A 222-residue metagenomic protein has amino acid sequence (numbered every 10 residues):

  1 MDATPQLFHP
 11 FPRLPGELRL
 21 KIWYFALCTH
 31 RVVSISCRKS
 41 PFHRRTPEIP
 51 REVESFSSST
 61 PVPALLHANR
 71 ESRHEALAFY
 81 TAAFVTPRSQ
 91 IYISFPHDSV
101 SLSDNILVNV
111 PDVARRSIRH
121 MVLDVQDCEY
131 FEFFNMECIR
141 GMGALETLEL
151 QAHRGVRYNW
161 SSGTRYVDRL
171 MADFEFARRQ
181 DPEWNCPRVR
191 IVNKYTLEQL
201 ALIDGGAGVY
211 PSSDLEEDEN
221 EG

Functional and structural regions predicted by a protein language model:
M1-L7: Short, contiguous pre-domain boundary segments
F8-F11, I139: Short basic coil micro-motifs at the edges of alpha-helical modules that engage polyanionic partners
P10, V167-L170, L200-I203: Extended hydrophobic/Leu-rich segments
P12, G16-T29, V33-T81: Short helix-loop-helix/strand-helix junction enriched in hydrophobic and basic residues
S36-K39, F95, N193-Y195: A general secondary-structure junction signal
S55-D181: C-terminal-biased hydrophobic
Q180, W184-G222: Contiguous terminal or domain-adjacent regions that often encompass a lipid-handling module or interaction segment
